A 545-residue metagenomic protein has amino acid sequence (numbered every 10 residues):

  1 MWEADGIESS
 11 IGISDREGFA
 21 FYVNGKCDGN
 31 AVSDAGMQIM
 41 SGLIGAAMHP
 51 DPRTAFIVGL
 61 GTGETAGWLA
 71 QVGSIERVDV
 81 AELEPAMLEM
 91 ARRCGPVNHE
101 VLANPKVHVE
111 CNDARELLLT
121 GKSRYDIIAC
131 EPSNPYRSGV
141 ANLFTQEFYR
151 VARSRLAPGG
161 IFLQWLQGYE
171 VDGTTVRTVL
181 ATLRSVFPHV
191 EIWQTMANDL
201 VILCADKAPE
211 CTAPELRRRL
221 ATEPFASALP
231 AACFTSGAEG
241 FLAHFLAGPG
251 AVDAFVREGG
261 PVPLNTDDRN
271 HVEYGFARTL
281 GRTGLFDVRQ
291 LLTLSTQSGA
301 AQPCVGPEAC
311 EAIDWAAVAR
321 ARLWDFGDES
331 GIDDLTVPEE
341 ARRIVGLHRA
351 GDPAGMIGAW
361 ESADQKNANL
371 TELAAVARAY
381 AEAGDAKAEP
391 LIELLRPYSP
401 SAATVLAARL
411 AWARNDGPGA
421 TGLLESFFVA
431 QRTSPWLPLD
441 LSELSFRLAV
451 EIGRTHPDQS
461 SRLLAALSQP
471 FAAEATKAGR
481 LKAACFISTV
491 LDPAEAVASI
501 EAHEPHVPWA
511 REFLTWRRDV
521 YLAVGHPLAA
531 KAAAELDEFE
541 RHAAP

Functional and structural regions predicted by a protein language model:
M1-H49, T54, H99, P105 (+4 more regions): Soluble small-group transferase modules, centered on the S-adenosyl donor enzyme superfamily
N30-L180, R184-V186, M196: The AdoMet/dcAdoMet-binding core of the Class I SAM-like
G61-G63, H503, A510: C-terminal structured "cap/appendage" subdomains that terminate the fold
D325-D333, D352-D364, D385-P397, G417-Q431 (+3 more regions): Alpha-helical repeat scaffolds
D333-R342, Q365-A375, Y398-L406, S434-F446 (+3 more regions): Generic helix N-cap/helix-start motif at coil->alpha-helix transitions
V345, R378, R409, V450 (+2 more regions): Residue-level recognition of tetratricopeptide repeat
H348, Y380-A383, W412, I452-G453 (+2 more regions): Hydrophobic/aromatic side-chain positions at a characteristic register within alpha-helices of tetratricopeptide repeats
W509, W516-P545: Terminal, low-structured helical/coil segments at or just beyond the last alpha-helical repeat
